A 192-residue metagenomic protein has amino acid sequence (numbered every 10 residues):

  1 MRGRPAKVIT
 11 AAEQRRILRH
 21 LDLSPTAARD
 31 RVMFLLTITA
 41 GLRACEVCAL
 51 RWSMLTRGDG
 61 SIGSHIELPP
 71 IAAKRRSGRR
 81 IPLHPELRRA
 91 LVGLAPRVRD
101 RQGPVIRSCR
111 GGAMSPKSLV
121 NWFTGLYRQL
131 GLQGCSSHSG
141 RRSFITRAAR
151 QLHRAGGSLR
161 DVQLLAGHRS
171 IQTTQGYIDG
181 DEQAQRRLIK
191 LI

Functional and structural regions predicted by a protein language model:
M1-R15, R75-H84, D100-R101: DNA breakage-rejoining catalytic core of tyrosine-based enzymes
A11-A40, A44, V98: Basic, Lys/Arg- and aromatic-enriched nucleic-acid-binding interface segment
R29, Q133-Q151: Short basic/aromatic active-site micro-motif
L35, T39, S143-H168, G176: C-terminal catalytic core of tyrosine-transesterase DNA break-rejoin enzymes
R43, S53, R169-Q172: Short coil/turn motifs that cap or connect alpha-helices
A49-R89: Conserved tyrosine-mediated DNA breakage-rejoining catalytic core shared by Y-recombinases
A72, A166-L191: Catalytic-site neighborhood detector that most strongly recognizes the C-terminal catalytic loop/helix of tyrosine
A72-V92, G103-G125: C-terminal catalytic core of Y-nucleophile DNA break-rejoin enzymes
